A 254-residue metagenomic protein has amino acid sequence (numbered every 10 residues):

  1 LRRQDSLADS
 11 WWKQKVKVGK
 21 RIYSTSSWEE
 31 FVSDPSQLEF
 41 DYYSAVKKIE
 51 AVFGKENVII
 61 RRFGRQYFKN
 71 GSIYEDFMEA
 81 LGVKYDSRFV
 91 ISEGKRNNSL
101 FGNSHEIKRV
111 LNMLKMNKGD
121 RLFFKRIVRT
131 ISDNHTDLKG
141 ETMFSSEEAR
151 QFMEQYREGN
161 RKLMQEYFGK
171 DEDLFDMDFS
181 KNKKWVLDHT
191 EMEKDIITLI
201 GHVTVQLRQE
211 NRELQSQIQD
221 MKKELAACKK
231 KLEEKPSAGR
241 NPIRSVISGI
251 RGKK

Functional and structural regions predicted by a protein language model:
L1-E234, R240, R244-K253: Anion-recognition interface
